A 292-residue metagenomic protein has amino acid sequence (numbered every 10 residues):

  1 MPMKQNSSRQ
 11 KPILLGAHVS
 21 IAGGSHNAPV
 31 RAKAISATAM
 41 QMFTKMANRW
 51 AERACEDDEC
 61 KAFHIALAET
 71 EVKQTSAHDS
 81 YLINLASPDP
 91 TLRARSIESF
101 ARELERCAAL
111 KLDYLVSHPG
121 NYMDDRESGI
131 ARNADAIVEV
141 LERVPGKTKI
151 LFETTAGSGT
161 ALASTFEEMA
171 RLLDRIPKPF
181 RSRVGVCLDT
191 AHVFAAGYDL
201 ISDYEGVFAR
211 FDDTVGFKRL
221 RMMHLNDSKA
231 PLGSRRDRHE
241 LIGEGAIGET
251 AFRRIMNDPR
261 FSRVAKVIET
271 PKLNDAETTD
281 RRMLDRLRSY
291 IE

Functional and structural regions predicted by a protein language model:
M1-D79, I83, S87-R102: N-terminal pre-domain/capping segments
S8-Q10, V30-A37, C55-S76, R102-K111 (+4 more regions): Acidic (Asp/Glu)-rich catalytic clusters
H18-A22, K45-A47, S80-L82, G120-Y122 (+4 more regions): Active-site beta-loop-alpha junctions enriched in small/polar residues
A32, H78, S96, C107 (+5 more regions): Conserved, mostly hydrophobic/aromatic
M40, V140-E240: Acidic/histidine-rich catalytic cores of soluble enzymes
Q41, R221-H224, R263-T270: Conserved active-site loop/cleft motifs that coordinate metal ions or position small ligands
E69, L85-G185: Active-site acidic/histidine proton-transfer and metal-coordination neighborhood in alpha/beta enzyme cores
T91-E103, E127-E139, T165-D174, Y204-A209 (+2 more regions): Short, electropositive alpha-helical surface patch
